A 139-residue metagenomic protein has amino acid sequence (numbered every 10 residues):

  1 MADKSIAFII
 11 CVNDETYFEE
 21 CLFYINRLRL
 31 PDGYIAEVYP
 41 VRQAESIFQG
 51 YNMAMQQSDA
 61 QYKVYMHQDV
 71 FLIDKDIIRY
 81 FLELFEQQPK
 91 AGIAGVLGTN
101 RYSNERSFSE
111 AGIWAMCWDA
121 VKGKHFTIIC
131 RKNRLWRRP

Functional and structural regions predicted by a protein language model:
M1-R27: N-proximal low-complexity "stem/linker" segments adjacent to membrane-targeting elements
L22, N52, A60, D74-E86: Short alpha-helix within the catalytic core of nucleotide-sugar-dependent glycosyltransferases
Y34-S46: A short beta-strand-loop structural module common to alpha/beta enzyme folds
A44, D76-I113: Conserved donor NDP-sugar-binding/catalytic core segment of glycosyltransferases
A44-S58: Glycine-rich, basic loop-to-helix element that forms the pyrophosphate-binding segment of sugar-nucleotide handling
K63: Short aromatic/hydrophobic "clamp" motif used to bind/position activated sugar donors
H67-F71: The conserved acidic donor/metal-binding loop of glycosyltransferases
I113-P139: Short, flexible, basic/aromatic active-site loop/helix in glycosyltransferases
